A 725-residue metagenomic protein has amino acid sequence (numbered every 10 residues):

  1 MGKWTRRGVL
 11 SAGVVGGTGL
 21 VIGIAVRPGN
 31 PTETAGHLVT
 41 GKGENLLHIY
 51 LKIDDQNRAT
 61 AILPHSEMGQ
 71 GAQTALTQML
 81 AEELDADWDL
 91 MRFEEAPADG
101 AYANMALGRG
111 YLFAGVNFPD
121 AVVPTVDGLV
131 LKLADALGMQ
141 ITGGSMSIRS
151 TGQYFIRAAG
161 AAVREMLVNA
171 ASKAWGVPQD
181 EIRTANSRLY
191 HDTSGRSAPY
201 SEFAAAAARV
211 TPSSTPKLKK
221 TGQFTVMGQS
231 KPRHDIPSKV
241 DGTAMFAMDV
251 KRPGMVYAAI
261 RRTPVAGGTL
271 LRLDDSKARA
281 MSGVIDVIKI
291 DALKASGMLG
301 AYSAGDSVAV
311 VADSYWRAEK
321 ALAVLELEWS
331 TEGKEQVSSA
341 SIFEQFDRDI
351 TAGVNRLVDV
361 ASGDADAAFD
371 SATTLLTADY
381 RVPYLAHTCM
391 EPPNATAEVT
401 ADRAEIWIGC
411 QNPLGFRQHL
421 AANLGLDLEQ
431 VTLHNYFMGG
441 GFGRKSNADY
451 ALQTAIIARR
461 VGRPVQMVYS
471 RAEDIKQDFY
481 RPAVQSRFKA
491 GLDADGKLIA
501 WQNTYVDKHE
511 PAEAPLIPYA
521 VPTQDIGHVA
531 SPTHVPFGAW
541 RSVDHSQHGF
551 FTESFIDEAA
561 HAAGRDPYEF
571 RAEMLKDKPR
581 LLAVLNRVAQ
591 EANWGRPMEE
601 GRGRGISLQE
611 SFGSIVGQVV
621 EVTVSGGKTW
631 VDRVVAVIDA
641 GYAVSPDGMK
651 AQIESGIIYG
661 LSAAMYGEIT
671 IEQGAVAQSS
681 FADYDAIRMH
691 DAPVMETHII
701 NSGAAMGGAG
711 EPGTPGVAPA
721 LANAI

Functional and structural regions predicted by a protein language model:
M1-A724: Cofactor-binding beta-sheet edge motifs in enzyme active sites
